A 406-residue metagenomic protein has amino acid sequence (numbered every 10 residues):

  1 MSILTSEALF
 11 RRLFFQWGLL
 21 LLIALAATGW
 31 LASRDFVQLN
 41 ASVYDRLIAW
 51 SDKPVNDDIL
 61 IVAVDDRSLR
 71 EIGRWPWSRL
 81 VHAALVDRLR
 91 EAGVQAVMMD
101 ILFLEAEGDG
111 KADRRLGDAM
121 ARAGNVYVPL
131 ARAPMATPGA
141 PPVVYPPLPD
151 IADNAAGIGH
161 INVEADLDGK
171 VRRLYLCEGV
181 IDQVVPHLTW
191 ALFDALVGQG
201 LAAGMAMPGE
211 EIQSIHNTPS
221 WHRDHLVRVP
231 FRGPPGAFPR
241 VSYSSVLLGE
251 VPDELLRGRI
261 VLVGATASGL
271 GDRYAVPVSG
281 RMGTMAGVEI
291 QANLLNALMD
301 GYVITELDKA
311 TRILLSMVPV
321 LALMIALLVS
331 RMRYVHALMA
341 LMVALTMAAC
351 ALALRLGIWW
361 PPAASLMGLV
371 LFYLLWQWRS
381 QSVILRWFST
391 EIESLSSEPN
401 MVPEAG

Functional and structural regions predicted by a protein language model:
S2-T218, H222, L256-A344: Non-transmembrane functional regions of envelope-associated proteins
W17, D35, G200-A206, G249 (+2 more regions): Short, flexible coil/linker elements and helix-boundary hinge sites characteristic of intrinsically disordered
T189, V241-S244, P361-P362: Helix N-cap / beta->alpha transition motif
L201-V251: Substrate-access "cap/lid" subdomains that shape and gate the entrance to catalytic or ligand-binding pockets
V246-L247, L298-M299, L354: Hydrophobic residues in alpha-helical segments
M339-S397: Membrane-embedded alpha-helical segments, specifically the hydrophobic cores of selected transmembrane helices
L395-G406: Cytosolic juxtamembrane regulatory segments of multi-pass membrane proteins
